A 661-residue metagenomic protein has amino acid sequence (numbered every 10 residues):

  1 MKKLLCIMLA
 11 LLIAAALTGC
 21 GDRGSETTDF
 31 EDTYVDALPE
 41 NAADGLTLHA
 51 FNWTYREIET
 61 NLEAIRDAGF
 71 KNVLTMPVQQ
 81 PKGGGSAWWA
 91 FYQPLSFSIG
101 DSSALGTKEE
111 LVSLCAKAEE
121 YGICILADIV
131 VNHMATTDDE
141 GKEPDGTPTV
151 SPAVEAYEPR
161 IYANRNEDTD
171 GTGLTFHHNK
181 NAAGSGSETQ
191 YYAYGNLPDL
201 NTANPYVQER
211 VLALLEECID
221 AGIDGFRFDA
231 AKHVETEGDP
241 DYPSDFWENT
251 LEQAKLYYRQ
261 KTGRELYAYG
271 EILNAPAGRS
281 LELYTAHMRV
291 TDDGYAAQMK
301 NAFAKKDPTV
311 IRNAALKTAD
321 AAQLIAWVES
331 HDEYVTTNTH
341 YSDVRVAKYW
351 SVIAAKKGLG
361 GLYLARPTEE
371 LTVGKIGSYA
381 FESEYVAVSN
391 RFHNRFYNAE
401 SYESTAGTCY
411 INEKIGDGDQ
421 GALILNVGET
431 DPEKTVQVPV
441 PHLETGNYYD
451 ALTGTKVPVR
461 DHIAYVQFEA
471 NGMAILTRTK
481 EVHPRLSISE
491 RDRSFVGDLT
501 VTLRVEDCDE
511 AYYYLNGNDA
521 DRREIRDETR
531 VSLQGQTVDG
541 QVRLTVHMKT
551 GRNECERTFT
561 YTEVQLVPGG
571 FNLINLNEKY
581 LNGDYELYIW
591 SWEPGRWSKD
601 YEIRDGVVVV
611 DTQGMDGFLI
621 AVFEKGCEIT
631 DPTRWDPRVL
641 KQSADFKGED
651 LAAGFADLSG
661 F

Functional and structural regions predicted by a protein language model:
M1-L4: Positively charged n-region of N-terminal signal peptides that target proteins for export
A16-G19: C-terminal motif of bacterial Sec signal peptides marking the signal peptidase cleavage site
G24-C124, N132-M134, K142, K180-T202 (+2 more regions): N-terminal structural segment of carbohydrate-active enzymes
S25-D44, T60-A64, P77, G85-Y92 (+4 more regions): Active-site-proximal helices and loops of the catalytic beta/alpha 8
T33, L38-P39, D44-Y55, A64 (+3 more regions): Insoluble glucan recognition modules
Y55-E57, A64-N72, L114-Y121, G141-D168 (+1 more regions): An active-site-proximal structural segment forming one wall of the substrate-binding cleft that immediately precedes
L74, Q79-W88, Y349, S378-S404 (+5 more regions): Long, domain-scale functional regions
G84-P94, H133-A183, D241-P243, T285-M288: Aromatic- and acidic-residue-enriched segments that line the glycan-binding/catalytic groove of carbohydrate-active
